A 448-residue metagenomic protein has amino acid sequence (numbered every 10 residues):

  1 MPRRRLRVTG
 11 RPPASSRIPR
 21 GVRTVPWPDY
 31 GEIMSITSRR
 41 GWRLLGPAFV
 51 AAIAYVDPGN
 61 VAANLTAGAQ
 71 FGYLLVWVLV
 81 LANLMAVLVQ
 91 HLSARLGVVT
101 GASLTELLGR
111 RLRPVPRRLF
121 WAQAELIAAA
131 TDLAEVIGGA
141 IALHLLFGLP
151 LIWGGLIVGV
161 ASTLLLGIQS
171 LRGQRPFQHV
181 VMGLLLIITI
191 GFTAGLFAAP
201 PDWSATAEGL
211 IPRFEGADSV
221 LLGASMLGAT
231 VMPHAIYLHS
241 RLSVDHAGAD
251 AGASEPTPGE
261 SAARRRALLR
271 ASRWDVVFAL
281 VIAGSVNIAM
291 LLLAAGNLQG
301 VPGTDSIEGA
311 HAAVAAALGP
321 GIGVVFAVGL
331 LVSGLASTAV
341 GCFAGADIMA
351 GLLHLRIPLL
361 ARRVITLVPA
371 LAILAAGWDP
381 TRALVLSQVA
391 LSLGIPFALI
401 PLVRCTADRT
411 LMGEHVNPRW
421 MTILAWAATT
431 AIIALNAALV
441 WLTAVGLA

Functional and structural regions predicted by a protein language model:
R39, T66-H91, T105, G109 (+2 more regions): Extracellular loop-to-transmembrane helix junctions
A51, V78-R111, F120-L126, L165: Juxtamembrane transmembrane-helix boundary signature
A63-G68, H91-P116, I168, R172-G173 (+4 more regions): Flexible loop linkers connecting adjacent transmembrane helices in multi-pass alpha-helical membrane transporters
A86-V99, S243-A247, A251-S261, V281-G309: Extracellular/periplasmic helix-exit of transmembrane alpha-helices
V115-R117, I152-G155, F278, G321-G323 (+2 more regions): Loop-to-transmembrane helix boundary motifs in multi-pass membrane proteins
W121-E125, L146-I168, I187-G191, R356-A372 (+1 more regions): Transmembrane alpha-helical segments of multi-pass small-molecule transport proteins
I157-V158, Q169-L196, F214, A390-L391 (+3 more regions): Membrane-interface loop-to-helix entry segments
L185-I211, V220-R241, L402-T410, L435-L447: Hydrophobic alpha-helical segments and their helix-loop junctions in multi-pass secondary transporters
